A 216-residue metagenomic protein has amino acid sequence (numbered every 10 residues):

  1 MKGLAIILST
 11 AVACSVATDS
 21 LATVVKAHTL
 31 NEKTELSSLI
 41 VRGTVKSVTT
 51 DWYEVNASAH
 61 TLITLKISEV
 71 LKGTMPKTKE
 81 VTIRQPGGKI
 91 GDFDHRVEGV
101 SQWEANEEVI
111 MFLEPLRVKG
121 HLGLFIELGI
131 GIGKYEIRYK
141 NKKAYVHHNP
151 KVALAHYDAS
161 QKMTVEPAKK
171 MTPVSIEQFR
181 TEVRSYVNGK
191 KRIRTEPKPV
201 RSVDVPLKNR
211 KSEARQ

Functional and structural regions predicted by a protein language model:
L4-I7, C14-Q216: Transition segments tied to proteolytic processing and entry into folded domains
